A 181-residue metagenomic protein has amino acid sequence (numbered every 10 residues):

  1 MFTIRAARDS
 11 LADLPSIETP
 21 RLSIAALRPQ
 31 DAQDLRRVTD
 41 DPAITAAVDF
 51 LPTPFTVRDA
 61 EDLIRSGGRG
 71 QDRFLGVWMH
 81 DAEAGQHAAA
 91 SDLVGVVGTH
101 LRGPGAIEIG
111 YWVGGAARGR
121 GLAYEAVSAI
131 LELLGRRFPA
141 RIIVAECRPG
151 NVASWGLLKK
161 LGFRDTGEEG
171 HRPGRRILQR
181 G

Functional and structural regions predicted by a protein language model:
M1-A46, F74-G181: Acyl-donor (CoA/ACP) binding surface of acyl/acetyltransferases
A43-R65: Conserved GNAT-fold acetyl-CoA-binding loop/helix
I64-W78: A short helix-loop-beta-strand connector motif used in the catalytic cores of GNAT acetyltransferases and, in some
